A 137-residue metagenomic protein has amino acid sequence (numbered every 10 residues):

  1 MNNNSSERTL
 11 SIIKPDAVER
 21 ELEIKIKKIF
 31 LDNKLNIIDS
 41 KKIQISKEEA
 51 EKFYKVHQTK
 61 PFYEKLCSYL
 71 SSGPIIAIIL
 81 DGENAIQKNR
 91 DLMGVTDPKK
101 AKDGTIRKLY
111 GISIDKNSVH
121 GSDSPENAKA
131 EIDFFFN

Functional and structural regions predicted by a protein language model:
M1-N137: Non-catalytic terminal and connector segments of soluble metabolic enzymes
